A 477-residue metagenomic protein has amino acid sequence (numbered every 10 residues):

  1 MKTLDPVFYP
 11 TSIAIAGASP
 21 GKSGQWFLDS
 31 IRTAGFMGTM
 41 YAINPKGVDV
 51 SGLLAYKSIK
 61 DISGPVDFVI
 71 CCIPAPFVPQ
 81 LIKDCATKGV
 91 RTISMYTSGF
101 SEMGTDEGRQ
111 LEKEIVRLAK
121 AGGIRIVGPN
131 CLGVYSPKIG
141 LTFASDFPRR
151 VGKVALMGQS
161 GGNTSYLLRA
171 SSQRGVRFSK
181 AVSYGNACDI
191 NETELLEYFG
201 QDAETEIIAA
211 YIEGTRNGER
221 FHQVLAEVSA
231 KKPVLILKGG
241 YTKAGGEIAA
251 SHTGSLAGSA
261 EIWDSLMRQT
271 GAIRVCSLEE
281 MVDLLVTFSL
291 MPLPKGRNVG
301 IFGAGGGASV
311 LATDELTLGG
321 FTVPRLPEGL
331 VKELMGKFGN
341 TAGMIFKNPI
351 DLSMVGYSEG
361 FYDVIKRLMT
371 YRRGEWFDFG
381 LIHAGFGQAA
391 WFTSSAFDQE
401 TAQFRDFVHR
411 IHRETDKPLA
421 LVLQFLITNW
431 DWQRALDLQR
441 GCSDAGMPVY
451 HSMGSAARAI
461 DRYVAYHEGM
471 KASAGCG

Functional and structural regions predicted by a protein language model:
M1-G477: Catalytic-core regions of core metabolic enzymes, especially those transforming organic acids/acyl-group intermediates
